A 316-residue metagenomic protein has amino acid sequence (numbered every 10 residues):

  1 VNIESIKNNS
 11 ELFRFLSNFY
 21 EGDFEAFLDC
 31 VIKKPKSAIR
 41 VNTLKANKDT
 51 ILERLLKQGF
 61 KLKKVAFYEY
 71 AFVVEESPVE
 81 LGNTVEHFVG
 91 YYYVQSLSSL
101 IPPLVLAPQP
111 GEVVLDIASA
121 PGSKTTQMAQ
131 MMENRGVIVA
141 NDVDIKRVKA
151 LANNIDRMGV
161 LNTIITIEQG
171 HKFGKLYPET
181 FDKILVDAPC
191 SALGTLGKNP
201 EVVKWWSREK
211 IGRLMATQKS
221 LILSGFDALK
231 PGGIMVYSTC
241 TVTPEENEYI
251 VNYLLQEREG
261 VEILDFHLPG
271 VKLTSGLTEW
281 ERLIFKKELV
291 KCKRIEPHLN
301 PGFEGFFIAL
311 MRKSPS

Functional and structural regions predicted by a protein language model:
V1-S316: S-adenosylmethionine
